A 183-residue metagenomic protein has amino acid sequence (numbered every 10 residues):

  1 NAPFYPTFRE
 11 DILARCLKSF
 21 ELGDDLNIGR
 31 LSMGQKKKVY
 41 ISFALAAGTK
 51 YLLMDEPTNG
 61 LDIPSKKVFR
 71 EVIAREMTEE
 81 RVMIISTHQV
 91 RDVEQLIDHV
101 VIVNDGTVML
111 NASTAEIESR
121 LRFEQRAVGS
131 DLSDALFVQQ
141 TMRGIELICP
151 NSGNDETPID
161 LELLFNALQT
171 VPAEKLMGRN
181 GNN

Functional and structural regions predicted by a protein language model:
N1-V39: ABC-family P-loop ATPase nucleotide-binding domains
G48: Conserved catalytic motifs of ABC-family nucleotide-binding domains
L52-E56, L61: Catalytic Walker B motif of ABC-type/P-loop ATPase nucleotide-binding domains
I63-S65: Helix N-cap at the start of a conserved alpha-helix in ABC-type nucleotide-binding domains
V68-I148: ABC transporter nucleotide-binding domain
F137-N183: C-terminal coupling/interaction segments
